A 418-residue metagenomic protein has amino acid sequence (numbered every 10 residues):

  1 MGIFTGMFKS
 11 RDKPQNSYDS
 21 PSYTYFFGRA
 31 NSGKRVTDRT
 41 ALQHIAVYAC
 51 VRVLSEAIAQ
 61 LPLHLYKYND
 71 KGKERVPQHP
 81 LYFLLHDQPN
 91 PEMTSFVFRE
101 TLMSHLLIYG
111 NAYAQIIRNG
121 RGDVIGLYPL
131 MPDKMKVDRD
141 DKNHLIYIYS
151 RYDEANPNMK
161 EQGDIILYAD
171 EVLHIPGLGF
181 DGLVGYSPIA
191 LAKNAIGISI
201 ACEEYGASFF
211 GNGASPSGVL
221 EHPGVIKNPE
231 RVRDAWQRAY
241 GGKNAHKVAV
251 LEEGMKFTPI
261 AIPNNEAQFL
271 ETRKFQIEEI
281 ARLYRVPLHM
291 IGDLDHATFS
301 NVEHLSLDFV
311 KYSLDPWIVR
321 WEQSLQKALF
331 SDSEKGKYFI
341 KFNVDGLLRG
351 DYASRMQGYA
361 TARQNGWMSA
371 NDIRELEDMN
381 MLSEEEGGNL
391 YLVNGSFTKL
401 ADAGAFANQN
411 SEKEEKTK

Functional and structural regions predicted by a protein language model:
M1-R282, V286-H289, D293, F299 (+3 more regions): Structured, contiguous alpha/beta core segments that scaffold functional sites
N264-E266, S306, Q357-G358: Short, surface-exposed amphipathic charged segments that create phosphate/polyanion-binding patches used for binding
V302-E303: Small-residue-rich helix-loop
S306-G336, N389-K418: Long, compositionally biased
R320-S324, A328-D332, A362-G366, L376 (+1 more regions): Hydrophobic alpha-helical segments
A328-G350: Generic long, charged, amphipathic alpha-helical segments
R349-M368, D372-R374: Periodic self-assembly scaffolds
